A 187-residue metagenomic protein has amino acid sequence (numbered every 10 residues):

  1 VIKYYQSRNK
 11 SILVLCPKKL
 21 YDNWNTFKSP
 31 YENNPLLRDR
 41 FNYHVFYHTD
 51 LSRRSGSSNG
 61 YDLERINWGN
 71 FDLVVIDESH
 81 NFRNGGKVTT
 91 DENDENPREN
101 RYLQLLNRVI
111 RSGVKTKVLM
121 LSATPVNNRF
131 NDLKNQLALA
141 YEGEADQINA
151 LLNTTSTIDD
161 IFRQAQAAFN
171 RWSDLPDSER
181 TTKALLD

Functional and structural regions predicted by a protein language model:
V1-I110, V114, M120, E144-D187: SF2 helicase/translocase NTPase motor core, specifically the RecA-like lobe 1 inter-motif segment between Walker
A123-P125: Conserved active-site segment of CheY-like receiver
L133-D146: A short helix-turn-beta junction within AAA+ P-loop NTPase domains corresponding to the substrate/partner-engaging
